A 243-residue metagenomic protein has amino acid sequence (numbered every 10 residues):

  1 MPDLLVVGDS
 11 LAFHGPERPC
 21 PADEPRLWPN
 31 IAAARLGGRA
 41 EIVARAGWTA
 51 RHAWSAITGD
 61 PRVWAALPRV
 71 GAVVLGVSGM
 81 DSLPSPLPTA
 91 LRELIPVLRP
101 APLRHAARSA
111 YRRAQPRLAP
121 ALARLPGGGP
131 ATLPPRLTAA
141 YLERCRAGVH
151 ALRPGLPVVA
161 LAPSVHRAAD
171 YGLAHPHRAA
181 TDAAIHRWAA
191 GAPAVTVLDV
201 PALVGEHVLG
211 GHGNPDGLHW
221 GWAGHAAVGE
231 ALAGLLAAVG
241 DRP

Functional and structural regions predicted by a protein language model:
M1-R69, V73, G221: Serine-esterase "nucleophile elbow" of acetyl-processing enzymes
P61-R242: Alpha-helical cap/lid subdomain in secreted, periplasmic, or secretory-pathway luminal O-acyl-processing enzymes
